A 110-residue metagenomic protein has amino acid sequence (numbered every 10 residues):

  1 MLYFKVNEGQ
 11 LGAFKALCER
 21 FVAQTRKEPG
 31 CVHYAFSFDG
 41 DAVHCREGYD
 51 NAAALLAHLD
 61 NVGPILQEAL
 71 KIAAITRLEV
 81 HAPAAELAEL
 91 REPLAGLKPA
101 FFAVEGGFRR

Functional and structural regions predicted by a protein language model:
M1-H44, D50-D60, K71-R110: Short S/T/G/P-rich N-terminal loop/turn motif that feeds into the first structured element of a domain
G63-Q67: A short, acidic, amphipathic alpha-helical segment used as a generic capping/interface helix at domain edges
